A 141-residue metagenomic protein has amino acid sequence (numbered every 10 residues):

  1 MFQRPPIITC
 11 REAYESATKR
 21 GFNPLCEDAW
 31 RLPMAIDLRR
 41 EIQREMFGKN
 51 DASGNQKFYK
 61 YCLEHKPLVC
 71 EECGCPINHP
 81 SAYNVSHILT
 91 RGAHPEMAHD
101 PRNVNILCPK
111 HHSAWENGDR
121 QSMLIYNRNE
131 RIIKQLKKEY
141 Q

Functional and structural regions predicted by a protein language model:
M1-Y61, C75-P76, K134-Q141: A boundary/linker detector
D51-G54, V69, I88: N-terminal pre-ligand scaffold of iron-sulfur
L63-V69, D100-V104: Short metal-coordination and nucleic-acid-contact micro-motifs, chiefly zinc-binding Cys/His arrays
V69, N84, L107: The −1 position to Zn-ligating cysteines in a subset of zinc-ribbon hairpins
G74-V104: Histidine-centered nuclease catalytic patch
C75-N78, V104-I125: Short Cys/His-centered divalent metal-binding micro-motifs
S86-A93, S122-I132: Short cysteine/histidine-rich metal-coordination sites, predominantly Zn2+-binding motifs
H99-W115, K134-Q141: Short Fe-S-cluster ligation motifs
